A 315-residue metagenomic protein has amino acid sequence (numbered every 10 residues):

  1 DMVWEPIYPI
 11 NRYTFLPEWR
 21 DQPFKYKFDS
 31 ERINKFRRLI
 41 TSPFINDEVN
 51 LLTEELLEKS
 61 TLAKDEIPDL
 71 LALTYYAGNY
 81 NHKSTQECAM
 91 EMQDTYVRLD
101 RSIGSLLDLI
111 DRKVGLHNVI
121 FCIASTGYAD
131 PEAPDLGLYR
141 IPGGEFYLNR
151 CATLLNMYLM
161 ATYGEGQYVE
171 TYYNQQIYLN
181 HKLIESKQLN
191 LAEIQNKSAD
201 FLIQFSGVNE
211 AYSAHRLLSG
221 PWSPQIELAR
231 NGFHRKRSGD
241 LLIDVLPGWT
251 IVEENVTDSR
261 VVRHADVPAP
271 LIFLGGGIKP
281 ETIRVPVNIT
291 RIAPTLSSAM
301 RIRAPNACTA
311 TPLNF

Functional and structural regions predicted by a protein language model:
D1-I67, Y76-K83, S206, E210: His/Asp/Glu-rich, glycine-adjacent segments that coordinate divalent cations and/or stabilize oxyanion chemistry on
M2, Y13, M90, S105-W249: Secreted, luminal/periplasmic, and some membrane-associated catalytic domains that remodel anionic oxygen-ester
R32-R38, E87-C88, Q175-I184, Q225 (+1 more regions): Flexible glycine/proline-enriched surface loops and loop-helix/loop-strand junctions
T53, P68-Y76, M92-L107, I120-Y128 (+3 more regions): Beta-strand elements within well-structured catalytic alpha/beta cores of enzymes that handle phosphate/sulfate esters
E58-E66, D111-G115, N231-H234, V262: Surface-exposed acidic, glycine-flexible loop patches that form ligand/cofactor-binding and adhesion interfaces
H82-E87, E132-G137, E253-V256: Short, solvent-exposed loop/turn and secondary-structure capping segments
D94, M157-Q175, I184-N196, V262-V267 (+2 more regions): A short beta-strand-to-alpha-helix junction
R237-S238, D244-G277: C-terminal, low-complexity/hydrophilic appendages and adjacent surface loops of extracellular/periplasmic anionic
